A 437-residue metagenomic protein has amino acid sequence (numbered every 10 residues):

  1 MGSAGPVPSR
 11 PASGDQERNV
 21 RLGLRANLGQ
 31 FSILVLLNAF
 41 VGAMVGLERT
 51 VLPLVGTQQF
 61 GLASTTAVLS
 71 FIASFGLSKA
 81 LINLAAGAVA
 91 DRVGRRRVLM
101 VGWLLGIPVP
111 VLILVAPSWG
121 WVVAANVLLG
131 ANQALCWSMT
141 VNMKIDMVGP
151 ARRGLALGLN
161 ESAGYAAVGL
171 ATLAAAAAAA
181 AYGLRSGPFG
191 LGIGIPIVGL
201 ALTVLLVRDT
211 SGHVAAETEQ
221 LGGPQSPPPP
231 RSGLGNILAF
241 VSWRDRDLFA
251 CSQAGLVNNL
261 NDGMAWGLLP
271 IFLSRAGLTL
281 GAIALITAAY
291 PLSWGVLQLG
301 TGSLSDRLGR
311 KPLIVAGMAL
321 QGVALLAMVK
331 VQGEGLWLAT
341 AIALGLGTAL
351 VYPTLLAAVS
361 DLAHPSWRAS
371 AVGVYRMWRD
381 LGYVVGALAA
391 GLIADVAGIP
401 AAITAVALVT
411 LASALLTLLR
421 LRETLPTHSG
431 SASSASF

Functional and structural regions predicted by a protein language model:
S3-L28, D209-C251, S434-F437: Juxtamembrane intracellular "pre-TM" segments in multi-pass secondary transporters
R25-G76, D247-A250, A254, N258-A276: Helix-loop boundary and gating motifs at the non-cytosolic
G56, V89-A90, A177-Y182, L273-S274 (+2 more regions): Interfacial helix-cap and linker-helix signal at transmembrane-aqueous boundaries of multi-pass secondary transporters
G76-L84, G169, P291-L299, Y383-V384: Residue-level signature of mid-helix packing/kink "hotspots" within the transmembrane helices of 12-pass Major
I82-G94, L297-G309, A394: Helix-to-loop junctions at the C-terminal end of transmembrane segments in multipass secondary transporters
R97-V111, P312-A327: Structural signature of the two symmetry-related core transmembrane helices
A125-A166, A357-A358: Cytoplasmic helix-loop-helix junction between adjacent transmembrane helices in 12-TM secondary transporters
G194-E219, S413-R422: C-terminal membrane-cytosol helix-exit motif in multi-pass small-molecule transporters
